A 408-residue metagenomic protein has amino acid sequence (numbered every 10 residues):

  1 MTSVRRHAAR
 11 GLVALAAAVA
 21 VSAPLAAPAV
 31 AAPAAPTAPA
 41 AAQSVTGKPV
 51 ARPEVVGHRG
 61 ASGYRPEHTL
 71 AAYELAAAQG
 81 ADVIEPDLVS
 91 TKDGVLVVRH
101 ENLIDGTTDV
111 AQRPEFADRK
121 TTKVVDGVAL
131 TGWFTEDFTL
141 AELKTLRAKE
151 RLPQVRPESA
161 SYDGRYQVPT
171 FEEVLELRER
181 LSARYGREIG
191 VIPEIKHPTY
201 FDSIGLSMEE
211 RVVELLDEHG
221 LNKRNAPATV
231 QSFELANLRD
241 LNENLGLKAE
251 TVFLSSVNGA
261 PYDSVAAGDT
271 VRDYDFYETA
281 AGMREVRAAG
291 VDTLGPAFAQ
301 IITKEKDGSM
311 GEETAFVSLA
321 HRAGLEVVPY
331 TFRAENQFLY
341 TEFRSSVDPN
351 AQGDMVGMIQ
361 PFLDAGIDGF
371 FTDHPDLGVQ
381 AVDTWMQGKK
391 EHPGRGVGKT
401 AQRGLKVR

Functional and structural regions predicted by a protein language model:
T2-A14, S22-R408: Phosphate-group recognition and catalysis centered on beta-loop-alpha active-site segments
